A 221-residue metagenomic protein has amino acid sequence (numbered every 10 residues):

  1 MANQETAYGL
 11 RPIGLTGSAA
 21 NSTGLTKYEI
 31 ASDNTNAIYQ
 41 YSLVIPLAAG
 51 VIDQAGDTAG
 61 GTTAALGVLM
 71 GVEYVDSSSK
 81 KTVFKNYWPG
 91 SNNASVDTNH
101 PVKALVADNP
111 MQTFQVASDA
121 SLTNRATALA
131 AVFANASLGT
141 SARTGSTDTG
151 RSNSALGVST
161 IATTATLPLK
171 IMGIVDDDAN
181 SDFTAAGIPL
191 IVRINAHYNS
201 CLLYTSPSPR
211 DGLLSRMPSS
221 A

Functional and structural regions predicted by a protein language model:
M1-N36: Short, extreme N-terminal leader segments that mark the start of a protein/domain
S22-A126: A sequence-level detector for low-complexity, Ser/Thr- and acidic-rich stretches
N36, L66, N135, P168 (+1 more regions): Structural motif
N92-A185: Conserved, well-structured core segments that form or line functional sites
R193-C201: Mixed-charge, glycine-accented linear interaction segment located at domain edges/termini
Y204-P209: Conserved small/polar residues in nucleotide/adenosyl-binding loops
L213-L214: Leucine-biased recognition of intrinsically disordered, low-complexity hydrophobic segments
M217-A221: Hydrophobic alpha-helical segments, chiefly the membrane-spanning helices and signal/signal-anchor peptides
